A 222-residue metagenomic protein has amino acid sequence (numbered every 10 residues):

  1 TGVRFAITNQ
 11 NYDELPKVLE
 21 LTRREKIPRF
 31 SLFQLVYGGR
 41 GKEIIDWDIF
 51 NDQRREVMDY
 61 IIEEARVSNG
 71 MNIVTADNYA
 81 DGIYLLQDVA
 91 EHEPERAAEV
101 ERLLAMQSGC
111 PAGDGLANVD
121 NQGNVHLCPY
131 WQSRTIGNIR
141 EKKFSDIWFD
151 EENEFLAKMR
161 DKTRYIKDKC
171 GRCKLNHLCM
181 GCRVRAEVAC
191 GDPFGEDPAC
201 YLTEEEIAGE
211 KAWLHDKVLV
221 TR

Functional and structural regions predicted by a protein language model:
T1-Q122, Q132-K142: Radical SAM enzyme [4Fe-4S]-AdoMet core and its adjacent flexible, acidic and glycine-rich loops/tails across
H126, Y130-R222: Flexible mid-to-C-terminal extensions adjoining Fe-S/redox cofactors in radical SAM and related proteins
